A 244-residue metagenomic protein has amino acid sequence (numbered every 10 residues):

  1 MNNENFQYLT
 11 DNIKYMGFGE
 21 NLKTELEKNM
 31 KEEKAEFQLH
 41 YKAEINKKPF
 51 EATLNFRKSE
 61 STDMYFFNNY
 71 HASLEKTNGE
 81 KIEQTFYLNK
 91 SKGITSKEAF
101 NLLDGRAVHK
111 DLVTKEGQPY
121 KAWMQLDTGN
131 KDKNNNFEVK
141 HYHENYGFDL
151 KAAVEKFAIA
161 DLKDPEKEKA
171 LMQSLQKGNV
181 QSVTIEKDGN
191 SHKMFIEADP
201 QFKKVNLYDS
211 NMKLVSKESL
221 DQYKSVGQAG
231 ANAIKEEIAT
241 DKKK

Functional and structural regions predicted by a protein language model:
M1-E51, S59-K244: Extended intrinsically disordered terminal tails
